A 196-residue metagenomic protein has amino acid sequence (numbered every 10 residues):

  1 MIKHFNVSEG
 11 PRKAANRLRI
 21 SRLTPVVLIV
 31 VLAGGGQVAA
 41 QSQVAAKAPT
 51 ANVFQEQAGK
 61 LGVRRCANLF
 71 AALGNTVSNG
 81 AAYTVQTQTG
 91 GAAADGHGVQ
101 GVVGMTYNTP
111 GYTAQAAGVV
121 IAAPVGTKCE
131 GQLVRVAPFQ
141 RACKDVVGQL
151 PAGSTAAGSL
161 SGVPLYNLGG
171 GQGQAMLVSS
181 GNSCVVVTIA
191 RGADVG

Functional and structural regions predicted by a protein language model:
M1-I20: N-terminal secretory signal peptides that target proteins for export/translocation
T24-G34: Bacterial N-terminal signal peptides
G35-Q41: Sec/Tat signal peptide C-region and signal peptidase I cleavage site
Q43-P124, A190-G192: N-terminal secretory signal peptides
R65-F70, G131-L133, C143, V147 (+1 more regions): Short, structured motif recognition centered on aromatic/hydrophobic residues
P110-G162: Long, charged/polar, surface-exposed segments that mediate recognition or autoinhibition
Y166-G169, G173-S183: Short, exposed beta-strand-loop hairpins at the edges of beta-sheets in extracellular/periplasmic proteins
D194-G196: Short, solvent-exposed mixed-charge patches
